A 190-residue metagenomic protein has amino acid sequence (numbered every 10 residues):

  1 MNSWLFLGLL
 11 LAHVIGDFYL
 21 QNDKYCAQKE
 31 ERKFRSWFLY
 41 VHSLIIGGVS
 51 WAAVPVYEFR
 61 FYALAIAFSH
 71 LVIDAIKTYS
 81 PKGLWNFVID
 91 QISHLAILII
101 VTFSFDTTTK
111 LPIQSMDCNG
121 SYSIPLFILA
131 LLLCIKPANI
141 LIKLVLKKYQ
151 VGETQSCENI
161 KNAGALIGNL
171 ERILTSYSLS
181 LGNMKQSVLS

Functional and structural regions predicted by a protein language model:
N2, F6-A27: Hydrophobic, proline/glycine-rich low-complexity stretches
N2-L11, N119-I135: Alpha-helical transmembrane segments
L5-H13, F59-L71, K185-S190: Hydrophobic core segments of alpha-helical transmembrane domains in multi-pass membrane proteins
F6-L7, Y40, R60-L64, V88 (+1 more regions): Hydrophobic alpha-helical transmembrane segments
F18-S43, I73-L98, T102-F103, Q114-C118 (+1 more regions): Interhelical loop and helix-boundary elements at the membrane-water interface of polytopic inner-membrane proteins
G48-Y57, S176-G182: Hydrophobic alpha-helical transmembrane segments
V56, S104-P112: Transmembrane alpha-helix boundary signature
R172-S190: Short alpha-helical packing/oligomerization segments
